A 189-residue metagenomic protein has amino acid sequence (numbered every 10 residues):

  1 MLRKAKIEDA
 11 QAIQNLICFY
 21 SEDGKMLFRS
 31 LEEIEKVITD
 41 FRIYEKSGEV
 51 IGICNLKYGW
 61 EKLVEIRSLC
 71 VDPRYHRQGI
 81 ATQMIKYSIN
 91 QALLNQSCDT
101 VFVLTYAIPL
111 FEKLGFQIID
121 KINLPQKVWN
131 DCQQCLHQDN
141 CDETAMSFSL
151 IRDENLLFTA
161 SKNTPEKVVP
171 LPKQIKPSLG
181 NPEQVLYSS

Functional and structural regions predicted by a protein language model:
M1-F28, E45, E143, L156-S189: Short amphipathic alpha-helix that is part of the acyltransferase structural core
F28-F41, E45-K46, I51-V71: A conserved beta-strand-loop-helix scaffold within acyl/acetyltransferase catalytic domains
T39, S97-C98: Short, high-confidence coil segments that cap the C-terminus of an alpha-helix and link into the following beta-strand
T39-F41, N140-S147: Short hydrophobic/aromatic beta-strand or adjacent loop that forms the aromatic wall/cage of a ligand/substrate-binding
V71, R77-A92, V103: Conserved acetyl-CoA-binding loop-helix of GNAT-fold acetyltransferases
L93-L94, E112: Non-catalytic positions within long, well-ordered alpha-helices that form the structural scaffold/packing of enzyme
T105-D131: Conserved active-site alpha-helix within GNAT-family acetyltransferase domains
W129-E143: Cysteine-cluster motifs in flexible loop/terminal segments that predominantly coordinate metals
